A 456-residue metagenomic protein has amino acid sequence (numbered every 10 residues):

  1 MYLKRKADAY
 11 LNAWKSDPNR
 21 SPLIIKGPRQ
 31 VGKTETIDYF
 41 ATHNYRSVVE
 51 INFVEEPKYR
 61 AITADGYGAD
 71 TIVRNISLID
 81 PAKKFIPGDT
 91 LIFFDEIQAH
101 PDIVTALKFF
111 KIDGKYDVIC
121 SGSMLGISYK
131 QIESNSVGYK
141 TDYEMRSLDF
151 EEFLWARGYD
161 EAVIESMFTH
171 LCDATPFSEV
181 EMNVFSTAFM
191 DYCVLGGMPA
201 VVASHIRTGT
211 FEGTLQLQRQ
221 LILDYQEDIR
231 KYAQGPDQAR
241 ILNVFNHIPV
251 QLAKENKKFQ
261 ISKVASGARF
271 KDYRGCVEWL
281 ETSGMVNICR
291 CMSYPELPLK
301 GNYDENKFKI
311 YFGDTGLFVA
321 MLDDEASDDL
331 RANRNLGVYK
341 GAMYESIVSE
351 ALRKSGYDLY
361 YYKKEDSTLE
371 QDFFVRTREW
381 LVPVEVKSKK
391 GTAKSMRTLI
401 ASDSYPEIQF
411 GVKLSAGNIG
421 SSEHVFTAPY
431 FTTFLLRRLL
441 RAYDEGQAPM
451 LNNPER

Functional and structural regions predicted by a protein language model:
M1-W14: N-terminal pre-Walker A segment at the start of P-loop NTPase domains
K33: Conserved lysine of the Walker
T36, F40: Hydrophobic positions on the alpha1 helix immediately C-terminal to the Walker A/P-loop
E55-G88: Short glycine-rich substrate-engagement loop in P-loop NTPases that contacts/grips substrate
D117-S123, E144: Structural recognition of the conserved hydrophobic beta-strand(s) that form the central parallel beta-sheet of P-loop
Q131-V250: Interdomain motor-coupling "hinge/lid" segment immediately C-terminal to the ATP-binding subdomain of NTP-driven enzymes
A203-R378: Accessory nucleic acid-recognition modules appended to NTPase machines
N418-R456: Domain-level recognition of nuclease-like catalytic cores that cleave nucleotide substrates
